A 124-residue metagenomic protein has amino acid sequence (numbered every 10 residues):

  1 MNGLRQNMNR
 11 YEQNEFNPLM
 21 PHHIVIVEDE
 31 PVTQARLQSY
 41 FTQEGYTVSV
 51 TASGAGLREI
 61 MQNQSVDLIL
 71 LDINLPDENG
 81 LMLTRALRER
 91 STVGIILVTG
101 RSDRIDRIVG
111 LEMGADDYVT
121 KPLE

Functional and structural regions predicted by a protein language model:
N7-N9: Intrinsic-disorder-associated, low-complexity terminal segments enriched in Asp/Asn/His/Tyr and depleted of Lys/Arg
Y11-E124: N-terminal/domain-start alpha-helical segments
